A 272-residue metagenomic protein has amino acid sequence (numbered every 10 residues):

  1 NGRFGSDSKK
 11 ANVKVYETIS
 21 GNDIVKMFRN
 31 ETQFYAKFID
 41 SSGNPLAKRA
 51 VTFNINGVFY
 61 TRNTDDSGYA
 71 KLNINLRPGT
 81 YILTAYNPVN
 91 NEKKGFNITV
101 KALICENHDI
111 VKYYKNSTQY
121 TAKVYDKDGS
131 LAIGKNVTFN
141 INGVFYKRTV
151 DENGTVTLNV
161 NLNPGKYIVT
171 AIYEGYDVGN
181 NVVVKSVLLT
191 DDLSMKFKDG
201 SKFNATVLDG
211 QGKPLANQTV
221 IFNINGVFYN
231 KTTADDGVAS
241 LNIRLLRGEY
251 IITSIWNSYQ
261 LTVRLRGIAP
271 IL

Functional and structural regions predicted by a protein language model:
N1-D7, I55-G57, R77-F96, I141-G143 (+3 more regions): Enriched for extracellular/lumenal, surface-exposed ectodomains of secreted and cell-surface proteins
A11-E17, N97-A102, N181-S186, V263-I271: Interdomain boundary/hinge segments at the C-termini of tandem beta-sandwich modules
Y16-I24, A102-I110, S186-M195, L272: Proline-enriched interdomain boundary motifs that mark the N-terminal boundary and often initiate the first structured
D23-S42, D109-G129, K196-G212, L272: Beta-strand-rich structural segments
F38-F59, Y125-F145, L208-F228: Short flexible loop/turn segments that cap and initiate beta-strands
G43-N44, N73-T80, G129-S130, N159-K166 (+2 more regions): Short Pro-Gly-centered beta-turn/loop motif in secreted/extracellular proteins
T64-L72, V150-L158, T233-L241: Glycine-centered loop-to-beta-strand initiation motif
